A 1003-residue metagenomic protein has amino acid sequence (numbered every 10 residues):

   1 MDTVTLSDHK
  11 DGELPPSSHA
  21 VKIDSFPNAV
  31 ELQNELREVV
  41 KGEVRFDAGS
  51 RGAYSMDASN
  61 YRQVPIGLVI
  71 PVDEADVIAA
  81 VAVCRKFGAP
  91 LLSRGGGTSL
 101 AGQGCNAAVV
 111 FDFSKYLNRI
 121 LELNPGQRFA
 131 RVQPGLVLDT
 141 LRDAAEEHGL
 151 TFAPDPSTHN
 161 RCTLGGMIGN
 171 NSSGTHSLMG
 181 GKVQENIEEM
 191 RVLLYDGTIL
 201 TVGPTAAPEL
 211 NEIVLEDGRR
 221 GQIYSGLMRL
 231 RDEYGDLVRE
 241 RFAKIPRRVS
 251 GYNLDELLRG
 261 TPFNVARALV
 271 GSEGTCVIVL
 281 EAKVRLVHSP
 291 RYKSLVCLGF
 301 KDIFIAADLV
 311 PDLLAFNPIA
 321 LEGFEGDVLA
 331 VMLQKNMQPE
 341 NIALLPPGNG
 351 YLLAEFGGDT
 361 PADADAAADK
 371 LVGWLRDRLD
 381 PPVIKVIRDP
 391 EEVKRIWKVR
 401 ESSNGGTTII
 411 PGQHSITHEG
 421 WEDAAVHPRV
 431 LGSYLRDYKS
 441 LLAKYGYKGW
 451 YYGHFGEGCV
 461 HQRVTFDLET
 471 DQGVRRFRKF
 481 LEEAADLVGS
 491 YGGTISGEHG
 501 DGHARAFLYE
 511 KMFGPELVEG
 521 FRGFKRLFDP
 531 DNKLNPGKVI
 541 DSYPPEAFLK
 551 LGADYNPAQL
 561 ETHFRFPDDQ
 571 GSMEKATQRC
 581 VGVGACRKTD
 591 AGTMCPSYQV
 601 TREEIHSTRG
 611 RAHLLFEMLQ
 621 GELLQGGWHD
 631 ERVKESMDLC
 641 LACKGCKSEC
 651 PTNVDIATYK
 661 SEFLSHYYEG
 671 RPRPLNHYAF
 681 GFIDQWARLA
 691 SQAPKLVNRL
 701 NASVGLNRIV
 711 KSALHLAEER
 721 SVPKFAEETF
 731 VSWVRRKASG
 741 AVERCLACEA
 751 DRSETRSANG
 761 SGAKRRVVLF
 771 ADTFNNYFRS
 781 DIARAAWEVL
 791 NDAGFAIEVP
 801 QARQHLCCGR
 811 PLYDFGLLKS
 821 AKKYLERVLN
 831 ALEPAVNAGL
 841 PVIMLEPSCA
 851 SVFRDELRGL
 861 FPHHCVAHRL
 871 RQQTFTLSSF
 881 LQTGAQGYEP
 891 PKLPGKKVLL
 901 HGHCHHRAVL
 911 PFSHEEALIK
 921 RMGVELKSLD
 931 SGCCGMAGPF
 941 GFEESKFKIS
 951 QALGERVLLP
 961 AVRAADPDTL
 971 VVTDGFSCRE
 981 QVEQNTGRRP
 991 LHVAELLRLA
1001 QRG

Functional and structural regions predicted by a protein language model:
M1-A82, K86, G96-R128, S157 (+6 more regions): N-terminal flexible segment immediately upstream of the FAD-binding catalytic core in FAD-dependent oxidoreductases
D2-T3, S59, M167-G169, S177-G180 (+5 more regions): C-terminal substrate-binding/cap subdomain adjacent to the FAD-binding core in PCMH-type and related FAD-linked
T3-K22, A80, I213-L258, F528-P596 (+4 more regions): Flexible inter-domain linker/hinge segments
D24, L36, S59-L91, V109 (+6 more regions): N-terminal glycine-rich flavin-associated loop
Q33, E422, S490-I495, G502-L639 (+2 more regions): Ferredoxin-type iron-sulfur electron-transfer modules and their immediate structural context
S50-A53, S99-G102, T158-G165, P246-L257 (+16 more regions): A glycine-rich phosphate-binding loop feature that marks nucleotide/adenosyl-phosphate handling sites
A282-S289, A307, L314-H414, E419 (+13 more regions): Terminal amphipathic helices with adjacent charged low-complexity linkers/tails
D529, P536, L551, A657-E754 (+1 more regions): Iron-sulfur cluster-binding electron-transfer modules in prokaryotic oxidoreductases
